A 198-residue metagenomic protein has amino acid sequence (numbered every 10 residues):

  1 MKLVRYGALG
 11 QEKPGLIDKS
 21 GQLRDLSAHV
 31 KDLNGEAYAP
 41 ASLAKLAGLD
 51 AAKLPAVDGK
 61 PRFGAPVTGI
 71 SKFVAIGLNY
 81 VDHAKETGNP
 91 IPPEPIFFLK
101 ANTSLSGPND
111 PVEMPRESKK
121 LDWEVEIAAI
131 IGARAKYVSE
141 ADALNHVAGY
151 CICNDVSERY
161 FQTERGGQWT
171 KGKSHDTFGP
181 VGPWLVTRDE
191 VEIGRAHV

Functional and structural regions predicted by a protein language model:
M1-P95: N-terminal non-catalytic cap/leader segment that marks the start of a structured domain
I70-H197: Glycine-enriched loop-and-adjacent helix/strand subsegments that border the catalytic/binding cleft of enzyme cores
